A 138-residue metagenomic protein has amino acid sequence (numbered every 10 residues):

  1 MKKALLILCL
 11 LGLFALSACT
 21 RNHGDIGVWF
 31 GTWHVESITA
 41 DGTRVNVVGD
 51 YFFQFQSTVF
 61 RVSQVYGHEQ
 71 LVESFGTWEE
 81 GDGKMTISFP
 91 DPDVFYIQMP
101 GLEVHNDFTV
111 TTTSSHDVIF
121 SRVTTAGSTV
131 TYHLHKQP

Functional and structural regions predicted by a protein language model:
M1-C19: Sec-dependent bacterial lipoprotein signal peptides
C19-F75, G81-P138: Lipid interaction determinants
